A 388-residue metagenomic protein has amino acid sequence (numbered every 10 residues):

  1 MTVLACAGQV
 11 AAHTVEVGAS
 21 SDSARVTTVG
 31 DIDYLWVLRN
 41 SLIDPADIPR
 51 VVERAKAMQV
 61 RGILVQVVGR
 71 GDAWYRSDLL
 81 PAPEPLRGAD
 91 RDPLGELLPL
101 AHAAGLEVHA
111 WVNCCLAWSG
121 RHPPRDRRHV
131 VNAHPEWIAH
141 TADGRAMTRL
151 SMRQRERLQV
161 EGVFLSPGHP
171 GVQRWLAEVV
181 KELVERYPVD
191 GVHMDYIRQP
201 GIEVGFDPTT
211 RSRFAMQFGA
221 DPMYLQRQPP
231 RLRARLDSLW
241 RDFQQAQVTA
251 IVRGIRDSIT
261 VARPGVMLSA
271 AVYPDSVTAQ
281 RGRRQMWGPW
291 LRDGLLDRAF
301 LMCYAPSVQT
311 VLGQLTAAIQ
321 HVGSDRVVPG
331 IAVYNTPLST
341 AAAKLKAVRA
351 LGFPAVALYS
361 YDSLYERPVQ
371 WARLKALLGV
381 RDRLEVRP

Functional and structural regions predicted by a protein language model:
T27-Y34, L42, A110, C115-R186: Active-site-adjacent "subsite" loops/lids of carbohydrate-active enzymes
D33-L42, D78-R91, Q159-A177, D237-Q247 (+2 more regions): The substrate-binding groove and active-site-proximal loops of carbohydrate-active enzymes, especially glycoside
S41-A57, V172-L183, T278-D293, V311-L315 (+1 more regions): Short, acidic/polar
D47-A73, R186-G191, L295-A299, L351 (+1 more regions): Catalytic domains of carbohydrate-active enzymes, especially glycoside hydrolases
R76-L86, L116-E156, Y196-R231: Aromatic- and acidic-residue-enriched segments that line the glycan-binding/catalytic groove of carbohydrate-active
E107-C114, H193-P200, A234-R283, R326-T336: Aromatic-lined carbohydrate-recognition surfaces of secreted/lumenal glycan-active proteins
A117-G120, H193, I202, V261-V308 (+1 more regions): Substrate-binding cleft/loops of secretory-pathway carbohydrate-active enzymes
L295-G313, A317-A318, D325-P388: Substrate-binding cleft of secreted/luminal carbohydrate-active enzymes
